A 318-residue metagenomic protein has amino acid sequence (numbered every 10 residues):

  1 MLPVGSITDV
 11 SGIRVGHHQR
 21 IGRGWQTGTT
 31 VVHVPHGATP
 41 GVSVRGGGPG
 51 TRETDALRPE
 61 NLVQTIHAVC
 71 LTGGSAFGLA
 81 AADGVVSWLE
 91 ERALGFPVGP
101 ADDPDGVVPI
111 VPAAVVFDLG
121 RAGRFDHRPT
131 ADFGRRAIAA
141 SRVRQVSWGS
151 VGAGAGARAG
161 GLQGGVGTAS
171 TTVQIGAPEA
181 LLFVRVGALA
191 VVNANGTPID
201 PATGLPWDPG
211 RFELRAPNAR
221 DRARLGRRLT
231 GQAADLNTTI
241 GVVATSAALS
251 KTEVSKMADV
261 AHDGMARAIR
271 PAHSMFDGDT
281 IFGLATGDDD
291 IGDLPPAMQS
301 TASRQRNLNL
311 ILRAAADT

Functional and structural regions predicted by a protein language model:
M1-D83, S87-T318: A structural signal for small-residue-enriched, beta-sheet-centric alpha/beta enzyme cores and oligomeric scaffold folds
